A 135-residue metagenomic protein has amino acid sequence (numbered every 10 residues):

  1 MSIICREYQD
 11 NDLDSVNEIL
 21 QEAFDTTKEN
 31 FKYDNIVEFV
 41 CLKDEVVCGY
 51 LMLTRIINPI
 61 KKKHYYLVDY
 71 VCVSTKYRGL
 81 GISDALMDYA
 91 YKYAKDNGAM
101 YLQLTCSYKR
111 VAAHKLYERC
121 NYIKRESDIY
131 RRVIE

Functional and structural regions predicted by a protein language model:
S2-V16: A short beta-loop-alpha structural element at the N-terminal edge of CoA-dependent acyl/N-acetyltransferase catalytic
Y8, V71-V73, C106: Hydrophobic adenine-recognition pocket in adenosine-nucleotide-binding enzymes
L20-V40: Active-site rim helix/loop that mediates acceptor-substrate recognition in acyltransferases
V40, V46-R55, L67, C72: Conserved beta-strand in the GNAT
I56-V68, R78, R125-E126: A conserved beta-turn-beta hairpin within the catalytic core of GNAT-like acetyltransferases that forms part
Y70-V73, G79-K92, K115, R119: Conserved acetyl-CoA-binding loop-helix of GNAT-fold acetyltransferases
D84, Y108-E126, R131-R132: Conserved active-site alpha-helix within GNAT-family acetyltransferase domains
A94-T105: Conserved GNAT acetyl-CoA-binding A-motif
